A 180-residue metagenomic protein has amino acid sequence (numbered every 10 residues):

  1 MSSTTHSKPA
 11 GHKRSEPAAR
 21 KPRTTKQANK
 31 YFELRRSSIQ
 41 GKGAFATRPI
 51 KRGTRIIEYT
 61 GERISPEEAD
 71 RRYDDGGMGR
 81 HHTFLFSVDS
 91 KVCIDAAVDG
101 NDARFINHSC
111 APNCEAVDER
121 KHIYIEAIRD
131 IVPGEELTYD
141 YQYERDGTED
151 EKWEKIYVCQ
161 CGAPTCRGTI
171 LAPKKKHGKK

Functional and structural regions predicted by a protein language model:
M1-H6, G11-K13, G79-S90: Short secondary-structure boundary segments
S2-H12, E16, R20, S109-K180: C-terminal SET catalytic tail plus cysteine-rich post-SET Zn-binding segment of SAM-dependent SET-domain
R20-V117, H177: Catalytic cores of histone-lysine modification enzymes
